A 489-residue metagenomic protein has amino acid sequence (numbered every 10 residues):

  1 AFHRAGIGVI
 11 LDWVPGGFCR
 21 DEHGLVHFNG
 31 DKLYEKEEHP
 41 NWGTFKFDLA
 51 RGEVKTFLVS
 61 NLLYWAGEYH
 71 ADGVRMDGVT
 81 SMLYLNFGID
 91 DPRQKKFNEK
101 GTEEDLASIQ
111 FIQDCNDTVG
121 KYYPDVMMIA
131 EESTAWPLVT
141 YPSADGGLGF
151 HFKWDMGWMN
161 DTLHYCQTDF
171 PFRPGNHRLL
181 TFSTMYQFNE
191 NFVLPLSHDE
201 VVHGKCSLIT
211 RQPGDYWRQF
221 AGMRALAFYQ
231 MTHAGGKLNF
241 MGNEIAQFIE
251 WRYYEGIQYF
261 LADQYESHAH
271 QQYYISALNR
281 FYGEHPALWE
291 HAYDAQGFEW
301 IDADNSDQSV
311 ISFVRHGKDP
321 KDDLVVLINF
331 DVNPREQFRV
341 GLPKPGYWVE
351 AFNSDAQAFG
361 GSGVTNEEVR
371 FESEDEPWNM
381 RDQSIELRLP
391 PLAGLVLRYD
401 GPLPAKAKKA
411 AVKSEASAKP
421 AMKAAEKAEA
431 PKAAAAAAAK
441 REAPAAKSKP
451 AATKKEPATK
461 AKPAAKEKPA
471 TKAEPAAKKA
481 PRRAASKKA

Functional and structural regions predicted by a protein language model:
A1-E103, L387, R482: Substrate-binding/active-site clefts of carbohydrate-active enzymes
A1-G8, G52-T56, L106-I112, R218-A221 (+2 more regions): Aromatic- and glycine-enriched glycan-recognition loops and surfaces that form the carbohydrate-binding subsites
C19-R20, Y84, L138, I249 (+1 more regions): Glycine/Thr-rich phosphate-binding loops of Rossmann-like dinucleotide-binding domains
H39-L49, K95-K96, V202-P213, E255-Y259 (+1 more regions): Short glycine/proline-rich turn/loop motifs
V54, L58-W65, F111, C115 (+2 more regions): Alpha-helical packing segments of well-folded alpha/beta enzyme cores
H70-D72, F87-E255, G283-D355, S362-G363: Conserved alpha/beta catalytic core and glycan-binding cleft of carbohydrate-active enzymes
W217-F220, Y229-N239, N243-K440, P444-A445 (+5 more regions): Carbohydrate-interacting/catalytic domains
